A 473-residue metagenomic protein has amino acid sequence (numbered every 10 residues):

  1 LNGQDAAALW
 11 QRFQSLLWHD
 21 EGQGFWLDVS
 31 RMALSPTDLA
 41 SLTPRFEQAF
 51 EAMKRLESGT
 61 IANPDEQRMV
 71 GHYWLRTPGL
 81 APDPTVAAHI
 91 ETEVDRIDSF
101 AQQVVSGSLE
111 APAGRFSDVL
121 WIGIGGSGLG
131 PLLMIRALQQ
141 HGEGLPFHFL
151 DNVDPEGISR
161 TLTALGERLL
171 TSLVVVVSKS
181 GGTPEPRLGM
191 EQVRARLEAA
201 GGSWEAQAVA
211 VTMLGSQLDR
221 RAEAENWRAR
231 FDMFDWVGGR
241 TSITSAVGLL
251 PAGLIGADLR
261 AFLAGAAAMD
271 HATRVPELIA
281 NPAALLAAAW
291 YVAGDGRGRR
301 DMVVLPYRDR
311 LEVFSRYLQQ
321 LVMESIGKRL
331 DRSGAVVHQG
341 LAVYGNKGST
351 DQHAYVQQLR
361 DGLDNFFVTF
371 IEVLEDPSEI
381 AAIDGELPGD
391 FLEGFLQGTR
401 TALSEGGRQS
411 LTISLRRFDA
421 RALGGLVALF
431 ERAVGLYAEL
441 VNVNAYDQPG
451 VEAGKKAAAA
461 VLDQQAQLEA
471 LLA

Functional and structural regions predicted by a protein language model:
L1-P112, D384-G385, G398-T399, Y437-L440: Extended, charge-enriched "interface" segments that sit outside catalytic cores
S41, H338, Y344-L423: Helicase-primase coupling helices
E93-D118, G126, G130, M134 (+11 more regions): Non-catalytic regulatory/linker segments of enzymes
S99-S106, A113-E277: Glycine-rich phosphate-binding loops that contact phosphosugars or nucleotide phosphates
W121, V174-V176, A210, V304 (+2 more regions): Structural beta-sheet core signal
G126-G130, P155-I158, G182-E185, G215-R220 (+6 more regions): Flexible loop/turn segments at secondary-structure boundaries
A199-V368, P377, A453-L471: Active-site phosphate/pyrophosphate-binding segments
R417-Q465: C-terminal helical/tail subdomains of lipid-metabolizing enzymes
